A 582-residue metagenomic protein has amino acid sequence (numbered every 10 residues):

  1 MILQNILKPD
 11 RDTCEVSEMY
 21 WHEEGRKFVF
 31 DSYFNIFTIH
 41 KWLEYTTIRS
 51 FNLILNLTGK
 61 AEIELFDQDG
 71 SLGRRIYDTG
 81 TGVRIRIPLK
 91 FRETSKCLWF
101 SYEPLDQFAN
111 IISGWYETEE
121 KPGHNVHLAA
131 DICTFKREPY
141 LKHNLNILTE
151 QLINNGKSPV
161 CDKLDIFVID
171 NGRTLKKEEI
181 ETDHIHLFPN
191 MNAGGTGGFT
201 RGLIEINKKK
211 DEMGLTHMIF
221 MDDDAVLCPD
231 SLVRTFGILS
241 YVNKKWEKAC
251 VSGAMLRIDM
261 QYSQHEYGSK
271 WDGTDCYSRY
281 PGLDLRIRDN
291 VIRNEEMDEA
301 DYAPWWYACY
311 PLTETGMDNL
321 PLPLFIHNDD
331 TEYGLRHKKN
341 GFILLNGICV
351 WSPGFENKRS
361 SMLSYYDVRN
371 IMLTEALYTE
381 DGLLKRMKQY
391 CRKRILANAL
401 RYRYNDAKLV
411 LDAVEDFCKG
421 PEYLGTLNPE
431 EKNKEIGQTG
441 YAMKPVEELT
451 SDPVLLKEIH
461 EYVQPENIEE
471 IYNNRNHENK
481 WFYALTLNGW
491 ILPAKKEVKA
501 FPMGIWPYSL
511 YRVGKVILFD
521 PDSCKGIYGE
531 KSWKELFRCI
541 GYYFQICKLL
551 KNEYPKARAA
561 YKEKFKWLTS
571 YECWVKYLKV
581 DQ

Functional and structural regions predicted by a protein language model:
M1-E93, C97-Y102, R369-Q582: Terminal low-complexity segments of carbohydrate-biosynthetic enzymes
I112-E120, L345-S361: Active-site donor/metal-binding and catalytic loop motifs of nucleotide-sugar-dependent glycosylation enzymes
V126-D131, D165, E332: Cell-envelope/extracellular polymer assembly enzymes that use nucleotide-activated donors
R137-K157: Short, well-formed alpha-helical segments that are part of the catalytic scaffolds of diverse glycosyltransferases
E212-V226: Short beta-strand-to-loop acidic/aromatic patch adjacent to the donor-nucleotide binding site
D230-S278: Conserved donor NDP-sugar-binding/catalytic core segment of glycosyltransferases
P281-C309, K358: A recurrent flexible, glycine/aromatic-enriched loop bordering the glycosyltransferase active site that acts as
Y307, M317-L335, N340-L345, C349-V350 (+1 more regions): Donor nucleotide-sugar recognition loop
